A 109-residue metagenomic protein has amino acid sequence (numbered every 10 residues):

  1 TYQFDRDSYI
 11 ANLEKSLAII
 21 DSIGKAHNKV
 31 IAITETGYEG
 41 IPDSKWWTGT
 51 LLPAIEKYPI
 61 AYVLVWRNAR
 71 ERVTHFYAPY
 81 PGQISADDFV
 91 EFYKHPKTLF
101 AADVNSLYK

Functional and structural regions predicted by a protein language model:
T1, S22-E35: Active-site region of glycoside hydrolase catalytic domains
T1-I10, W66-N68: Aromatic- and acid-rich polysaccharide-binding/catalytic face of secreted or lumenal carbohydrate-active enzymes
I10-I23, K45-P53: Alpha-helical scaffolding within the catalytic cores of extracellular/periplasmic polymer-degrading hydrolases
K29-K109: Substrate-binding cleft of secreted/luminal carbohydrate-active enzymes
